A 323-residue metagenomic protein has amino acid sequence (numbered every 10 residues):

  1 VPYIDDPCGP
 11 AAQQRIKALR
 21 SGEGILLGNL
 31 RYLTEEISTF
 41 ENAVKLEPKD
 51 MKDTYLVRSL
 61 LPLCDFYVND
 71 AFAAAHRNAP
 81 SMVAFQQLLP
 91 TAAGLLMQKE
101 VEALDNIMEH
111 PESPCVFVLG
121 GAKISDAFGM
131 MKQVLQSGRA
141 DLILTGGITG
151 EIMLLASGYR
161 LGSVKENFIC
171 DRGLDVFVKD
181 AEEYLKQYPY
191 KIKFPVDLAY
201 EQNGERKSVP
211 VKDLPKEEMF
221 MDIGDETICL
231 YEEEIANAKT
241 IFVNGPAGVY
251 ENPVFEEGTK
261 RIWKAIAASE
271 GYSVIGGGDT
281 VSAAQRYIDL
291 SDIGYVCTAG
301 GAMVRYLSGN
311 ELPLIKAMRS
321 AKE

Functional and structural regions predicted by a protein language model:
V1-E323: Active-site loop-to-helix "anion-binding N-cap" substructures in soluble metabolic enzymes
